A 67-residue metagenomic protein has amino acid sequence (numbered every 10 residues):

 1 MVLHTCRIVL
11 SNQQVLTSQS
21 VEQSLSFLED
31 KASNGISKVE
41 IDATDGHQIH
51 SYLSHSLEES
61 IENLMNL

Functional and structural regions predicted by a protein language model:
M1-N12, I41-G46: Short aromatic-glycine-(Arg/Gly/Cys) micro-motifs in beta-strand/loop hairpins
R7, Q14, E29-A32, L57 (+1 more regions): Generic low-complexity, intrinsically disordered sequence content enriched in small uncharged/hydrophobic residues
Q13-S18, H47-H50: Surface-exposed loop/edge segments in extracytoplasmic proteins
Q19-V39: A short, charged, amphipathic alpha-helix used as a generic interaction element across diverse proteins
N34-L67: Short, mixed-charge low-complexity intrinsically disordered segments
